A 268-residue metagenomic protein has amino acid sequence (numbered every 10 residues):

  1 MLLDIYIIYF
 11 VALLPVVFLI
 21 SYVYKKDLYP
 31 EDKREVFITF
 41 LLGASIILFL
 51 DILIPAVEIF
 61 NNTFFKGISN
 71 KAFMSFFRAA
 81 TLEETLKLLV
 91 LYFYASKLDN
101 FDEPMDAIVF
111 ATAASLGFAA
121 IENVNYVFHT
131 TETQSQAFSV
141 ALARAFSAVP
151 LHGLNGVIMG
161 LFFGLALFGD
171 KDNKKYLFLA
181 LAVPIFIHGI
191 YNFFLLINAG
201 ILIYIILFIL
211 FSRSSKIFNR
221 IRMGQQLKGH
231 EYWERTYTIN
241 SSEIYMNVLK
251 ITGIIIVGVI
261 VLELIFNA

Functional and structural regions predicted by a protein language model:
M1-A268: Hydrophobic alpha-helical segments at protein termini of multi-pass membrane proteins
